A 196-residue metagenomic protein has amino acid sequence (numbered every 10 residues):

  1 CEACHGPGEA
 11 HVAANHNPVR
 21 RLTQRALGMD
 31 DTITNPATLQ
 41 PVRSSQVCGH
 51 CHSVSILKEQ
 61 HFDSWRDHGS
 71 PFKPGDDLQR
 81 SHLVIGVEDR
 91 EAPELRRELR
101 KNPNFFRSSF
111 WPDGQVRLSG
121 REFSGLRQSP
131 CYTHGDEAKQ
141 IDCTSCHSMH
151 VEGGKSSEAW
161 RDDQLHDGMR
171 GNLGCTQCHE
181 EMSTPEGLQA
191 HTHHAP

Functional and structural regions predicted by a protein language model:
C1-P196: Primarily the internal scaffold of c-type cytochrome electron-transfer domains, especially repeated/multiheme c-type
